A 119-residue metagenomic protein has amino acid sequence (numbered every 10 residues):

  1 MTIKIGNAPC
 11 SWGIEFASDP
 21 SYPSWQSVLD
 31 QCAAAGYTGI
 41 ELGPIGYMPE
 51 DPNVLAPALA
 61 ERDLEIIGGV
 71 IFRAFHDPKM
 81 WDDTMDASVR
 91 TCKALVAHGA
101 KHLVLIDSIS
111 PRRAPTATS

Functional and structural regions predicted by a protein language model:
M1-H102: N-terminal pre-domain/capping segments
L95-S119: Active-site groove signature of glycoside hydrolases
